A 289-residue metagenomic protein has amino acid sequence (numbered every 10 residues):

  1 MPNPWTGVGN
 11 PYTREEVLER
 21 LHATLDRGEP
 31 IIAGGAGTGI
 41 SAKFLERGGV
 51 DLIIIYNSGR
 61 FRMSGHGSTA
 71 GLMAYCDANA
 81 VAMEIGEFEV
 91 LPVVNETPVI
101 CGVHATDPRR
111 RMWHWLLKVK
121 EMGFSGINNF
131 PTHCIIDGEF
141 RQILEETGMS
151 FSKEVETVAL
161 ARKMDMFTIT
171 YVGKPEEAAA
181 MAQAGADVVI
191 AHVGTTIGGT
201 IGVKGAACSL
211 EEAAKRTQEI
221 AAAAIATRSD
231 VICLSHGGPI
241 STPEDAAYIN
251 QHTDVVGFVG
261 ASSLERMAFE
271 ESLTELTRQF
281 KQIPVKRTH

Functional and structural regions predicted by a protein language model:
M1-L72, C76, V90, T106-D107 (+1 more regions): N-terminal capping/small domains of soluble enzymes
P2-W5, S41, G48, L52 (+1 more regions): Active-site beta->alpha loop and helix N-cap motifs at the rims of alpha/beta catalytic domains
Y12-L21, G65-C101, Q142-G173, G205-C233 (+2 more regions): Alpha-helix-loop-beta-strand connector modules within alpha/beta enzyme cores
I32-A36, I53-I55, V99-V103, I127-N129 (+4 more regions): Hydrophobic faces of well-ordered beta-strands that scaffold small-molecule active sites in alpha/beta enzyme cores
G37-G39, S58, G102-T106, T132-C134 (+5 more regions): Active-site beta-loop-alpha junctions enriched in small/polar residues
T38-G48, R109-K118, P175-G185, G238-V255: Catalytic cores of alpha/beta
L52-S64, M122-D137, V188-V203, H252-L276: Glycine-rich phosphate-binding active-site loops on the catalytic face of alpha/beta enzymes
N129-T157, P175-A207: Histidine/lysine/aspartate-rich catalytic loop segments that bind and position anionic ligands
